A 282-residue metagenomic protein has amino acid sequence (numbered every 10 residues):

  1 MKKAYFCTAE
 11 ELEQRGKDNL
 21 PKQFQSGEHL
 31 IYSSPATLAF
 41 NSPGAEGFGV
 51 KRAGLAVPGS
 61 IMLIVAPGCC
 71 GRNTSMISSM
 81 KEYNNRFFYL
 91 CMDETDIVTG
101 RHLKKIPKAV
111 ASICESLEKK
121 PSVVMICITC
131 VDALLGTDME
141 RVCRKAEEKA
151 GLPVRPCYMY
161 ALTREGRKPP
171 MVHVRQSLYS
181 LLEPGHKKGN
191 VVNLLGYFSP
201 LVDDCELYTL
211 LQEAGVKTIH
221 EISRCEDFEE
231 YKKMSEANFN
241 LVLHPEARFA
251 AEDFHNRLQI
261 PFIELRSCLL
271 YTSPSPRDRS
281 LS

Functional and structural regions predicted by a protein language model:
M1-R15: Intrinsically disordered, low-structural-confidence terminal and linker regions
E10-E11, P21, S26-L55, G59-K120 (+2 more regions): Metallocofactor- and cofactor-centric catalytic cores in central/energy metabolism, strongly enriched
N41-S42, I64-G68, I128-T129, L194-P200 (+3 more regions): Structural motif
P58, A150, A214, R257-L258: Short, structured coil segments at secondary-structure junctions
P67-C91, V142-R155, F198-L201, I222 (+2 more regions): Short, compositionally biased "basic patch" segments
L117, P121, I128-T129, R144-E226: Cap/lid and interdomain-hinge subdomains that line or gate substrate/regulatory clefts in soluble alpha/beta enzymes
E221, C225-L270: Long, internal scaffold/assembly segments composed of regular secondary structure
Y271-D278: Conserved small/polar residues in nucleotide/adenosyl-binding loops
